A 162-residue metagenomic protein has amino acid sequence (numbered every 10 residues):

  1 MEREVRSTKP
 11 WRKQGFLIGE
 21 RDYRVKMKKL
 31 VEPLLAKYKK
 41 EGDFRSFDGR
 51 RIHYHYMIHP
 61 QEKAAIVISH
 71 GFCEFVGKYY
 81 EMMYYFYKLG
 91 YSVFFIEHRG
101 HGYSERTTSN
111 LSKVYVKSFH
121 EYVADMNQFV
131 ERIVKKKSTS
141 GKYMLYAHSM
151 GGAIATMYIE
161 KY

Functional and structural regions predicted by a protein language model:
M1-R45, R51-I58: An N-terminal hydrophobic leader/cap segment in hydrolases
I58-A65: Proline/glycine-enriched tight loop/beta-turn segments at coil->beta junctions that connect or precede beta-strands
K63, H70-E74, M150: Active-site glycine-rich loops that stabilize anionic/oxyanionic intermediates across multiple enzyme folds
G71-E81, V93: Serine-hydrolase catalytic-loop signature spanning alpha/beta hydrolases and amidase-signature enzymes
M83-S109: Conserved alpha/beta-hydrolase
V114-V134: Alpha/beta-hydrolase active-site loop
K137-S149: Alpha/beta-hydrolase fold nucleophile elbow
G152-Y162: Short glycine-enriched nucleophile-adjacent loop and the immediately C-terminal alpha-helix near the catalytic center
